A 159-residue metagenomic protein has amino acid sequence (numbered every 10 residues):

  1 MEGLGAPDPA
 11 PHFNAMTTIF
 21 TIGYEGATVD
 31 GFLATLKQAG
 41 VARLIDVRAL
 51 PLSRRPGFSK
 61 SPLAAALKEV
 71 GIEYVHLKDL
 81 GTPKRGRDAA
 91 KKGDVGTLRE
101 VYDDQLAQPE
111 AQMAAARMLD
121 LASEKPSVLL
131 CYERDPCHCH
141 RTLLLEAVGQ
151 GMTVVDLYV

Functional and structural regions predicted by a protein language model:
G3-P7: Short, low-complexity intrinsically disordered segments enriched in small and basic residues
P9-V159: Residues lining hydrophobic/aromatic ligand-binding pockets adjacent to catalytic sites
